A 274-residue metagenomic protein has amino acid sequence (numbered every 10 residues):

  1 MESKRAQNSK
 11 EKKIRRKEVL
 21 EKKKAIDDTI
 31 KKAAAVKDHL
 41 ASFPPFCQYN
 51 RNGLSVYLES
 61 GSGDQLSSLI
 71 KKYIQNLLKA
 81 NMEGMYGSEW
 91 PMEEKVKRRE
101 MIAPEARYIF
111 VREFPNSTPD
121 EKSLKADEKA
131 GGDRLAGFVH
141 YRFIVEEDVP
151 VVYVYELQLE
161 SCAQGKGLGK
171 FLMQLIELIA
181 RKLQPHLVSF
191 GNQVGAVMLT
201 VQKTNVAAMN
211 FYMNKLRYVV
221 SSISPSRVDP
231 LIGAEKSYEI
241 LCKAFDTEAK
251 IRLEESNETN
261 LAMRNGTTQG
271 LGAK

Functional and structural regions predicted by a protein language model:
M1-Y57: Acyl-donor-binding surface of acyltransferase catalytic domains
N50-P91: Short amphipathic alpha-helix that is part of the acyltransferase structural core
N81-A130: Active-site rim helix/loop that mediates acceptor-substrate recognition in acyltransferases
Y108-F110, T118-E128, G132-F143, V151-Y153 (+1 more regions): Conserved beta-strand in the GNAT
L157-G165, Q202-T204: A short, internal acetyl-CoA/4′-phosphopantetheine-binding micro-motif in the GNAT/acyltransferase core
G165-A180, N214: Conserved acetyl-CoA-binding loop-helix of GNAT-fold acetyltransferases
A180-K203: Conserved GNAT acetyl-CoA-binding A-motif
Q193-G195, Q202-N210, K215-K274: C-terminal "cap" of GNAT-fold acetyltransferases
